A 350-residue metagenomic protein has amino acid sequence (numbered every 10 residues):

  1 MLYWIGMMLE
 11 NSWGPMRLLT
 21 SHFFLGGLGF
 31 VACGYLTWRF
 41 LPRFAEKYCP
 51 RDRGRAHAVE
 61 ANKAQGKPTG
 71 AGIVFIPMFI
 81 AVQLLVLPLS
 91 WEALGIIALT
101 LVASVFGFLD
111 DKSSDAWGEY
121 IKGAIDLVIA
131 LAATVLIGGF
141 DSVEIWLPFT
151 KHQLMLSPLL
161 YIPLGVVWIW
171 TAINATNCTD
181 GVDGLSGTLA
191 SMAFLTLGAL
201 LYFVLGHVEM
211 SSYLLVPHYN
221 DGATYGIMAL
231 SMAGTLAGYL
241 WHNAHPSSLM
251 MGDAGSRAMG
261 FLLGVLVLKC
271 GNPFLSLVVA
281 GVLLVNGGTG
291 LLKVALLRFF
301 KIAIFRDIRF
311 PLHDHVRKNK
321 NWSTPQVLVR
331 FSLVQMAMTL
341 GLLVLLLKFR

Functional and structural regions predicted by a protein language model:
L2-V285: "…together with the soluble PPM/PP2C metallo-phosphatase catalytic core" -> "…together with the soluble PPM/PP2C
R39-Q65, L291-W322: Cytosolic, membrane-interface loops and tails of multi-pass inner-membrane proteins
G181-L195, F305-H313, R317-L328: Solvent-exposed interhelical
S231, N286, R306-F310: Alpha-helix N-cap/helix-start motif at coil-to-helix transitions, marked by capping-box chemistry
H242-P246, M259, V267, G271 (+7 more regions): Hydrophobic alpha-helix feature that most strongly marks membrane-spanning transmembrane helices and their immediate
P325-L346: Final/C-terminal transmembrane alpha-helix of multipass membrane proteins
